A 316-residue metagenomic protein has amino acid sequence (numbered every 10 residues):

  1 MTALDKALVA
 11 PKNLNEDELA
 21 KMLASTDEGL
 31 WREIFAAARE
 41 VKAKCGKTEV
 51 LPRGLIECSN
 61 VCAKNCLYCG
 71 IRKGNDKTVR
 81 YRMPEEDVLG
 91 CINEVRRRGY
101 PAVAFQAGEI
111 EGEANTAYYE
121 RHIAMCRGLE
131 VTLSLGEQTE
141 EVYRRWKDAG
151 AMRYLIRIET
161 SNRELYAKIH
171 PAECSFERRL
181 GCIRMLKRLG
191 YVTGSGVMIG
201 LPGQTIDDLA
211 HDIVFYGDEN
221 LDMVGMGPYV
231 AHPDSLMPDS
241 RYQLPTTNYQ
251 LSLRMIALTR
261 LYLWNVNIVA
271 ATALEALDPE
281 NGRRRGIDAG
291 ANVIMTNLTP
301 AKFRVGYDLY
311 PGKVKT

Functional and structural regions predicted by a protein language model:
M1-D27, R96, G217-T316: Auxiliary Fe-S-binding modules of radical SAM enzymes
M1-K64: Flexible, acidic/Gly-rich N-terminal and inter-domain linker regions that tether and position cofactor-handling modules
A38, C66, I156, L186 (+3 more regions): Conserved, mostly hydrophobic/aromatic
K47-D87: Canonical Radical SAM [4Fe-4S] cluster-binding loop centered on the CxxxCxxC motif and its immediate flanking residues
R53-I56, D76-V79, V103-T116, E164 (+3 more regions): Glycine-rich, proline-tolerant flexible connector loops at the mouths of alpha/beta enzymes
K73-L89, V95-I183, V192-I199, D222-G225: Core AdoMet radical
I110-E113, C182-D208, M226-D234, P245 (+1 more regions): Conserved strand-turn element in the central/C-terminal portion of the radical SAM core barrel that lines
T139-W146, P202-Y216, A276-D288: Catalytic cores of alpha/beta
